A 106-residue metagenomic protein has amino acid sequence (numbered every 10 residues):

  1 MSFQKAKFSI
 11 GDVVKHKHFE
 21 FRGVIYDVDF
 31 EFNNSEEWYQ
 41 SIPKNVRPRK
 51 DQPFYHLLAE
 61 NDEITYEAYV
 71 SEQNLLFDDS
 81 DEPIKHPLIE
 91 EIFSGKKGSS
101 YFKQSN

Functional and structural regions predicted by a protein language model:
M1-F3, P43-N45, L88-I89: Intrinsically disordered, low-complexity segments enriched in polar/charged residues with Gly/Pro, especially when
M1-V13, H18-R22, D29-F32, K103-N106: Mixed-charge, Lys/Arg-rich low-complexity intrinsically disordered regions
D12, S41-V46: Intrinsically disordered, low-complexity boundary segments flanking structured domains
F21, P43, F54-Y55: Broad hydrophobic/π-residue packing in well-ordered secondary structure
I25-D27, A59: Residue-level recognition of conserved beta-strand positions in structured domain cores
D27, S35, N74-L76: Charged, low-complexity, helix/coiled-coil-prone segments
F32-S41: Short, solvent-exposed secondary-structure boundary/capping segments
R47-N106: Intrinsically disordered, low-complexity, charged/polar segments
